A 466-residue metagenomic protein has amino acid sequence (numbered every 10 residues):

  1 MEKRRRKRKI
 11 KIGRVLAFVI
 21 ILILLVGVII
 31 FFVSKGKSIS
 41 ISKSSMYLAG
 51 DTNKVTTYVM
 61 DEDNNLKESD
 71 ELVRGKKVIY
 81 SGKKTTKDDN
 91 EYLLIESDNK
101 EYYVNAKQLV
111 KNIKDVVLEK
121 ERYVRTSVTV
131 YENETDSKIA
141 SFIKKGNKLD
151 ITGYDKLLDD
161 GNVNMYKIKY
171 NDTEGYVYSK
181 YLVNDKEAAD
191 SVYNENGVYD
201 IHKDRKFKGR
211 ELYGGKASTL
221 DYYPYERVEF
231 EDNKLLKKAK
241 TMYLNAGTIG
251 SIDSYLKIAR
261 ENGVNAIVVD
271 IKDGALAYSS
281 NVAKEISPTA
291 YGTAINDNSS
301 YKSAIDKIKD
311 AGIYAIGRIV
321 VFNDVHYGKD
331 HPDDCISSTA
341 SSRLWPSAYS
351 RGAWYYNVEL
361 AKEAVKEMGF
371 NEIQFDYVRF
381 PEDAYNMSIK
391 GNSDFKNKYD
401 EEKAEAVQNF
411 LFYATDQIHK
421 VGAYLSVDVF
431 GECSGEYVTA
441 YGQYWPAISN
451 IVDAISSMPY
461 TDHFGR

Functional and structural regions predicted by a protein language model:
I39-S44, E96-Y123, K169-F230: Boundary regions of SH3-family modules and the immediately adjacent low-complexity/disordered segments in eukaryotic
D61-R74, E132-K148, G153: SH3/SH3-like (including bacterial SH3b) beta-barrel domains that bind proline-rich motifs or cell-wall ligands
E71-N105, N147-K180: SH3/SH3-like beta-barrel superfamily modules
F230-G247, S303-D306, I316-E363: Active-site-adjacent "subsite" loops/lids of carbohydrate-active enzymes
I252-A277, E367-E372, A454: Catalytic domains of carbohydrate-active enzymes, especially glycoside hydrolases
N262-N296, E382-I389: Aromatic-lined carbohydrate-binding/catalytic grooves of carbohydrate-active enzymes
Y314-D324, Q374-Y377, P381, E401-Y441: Aromatic-lined carbohydrate-recognition surfaces of secreted/lumenal glycan-active proteins
Y424-F464: Substrate-binding cleft/loops of secretory-pathway carbohydrate-active enzymes
